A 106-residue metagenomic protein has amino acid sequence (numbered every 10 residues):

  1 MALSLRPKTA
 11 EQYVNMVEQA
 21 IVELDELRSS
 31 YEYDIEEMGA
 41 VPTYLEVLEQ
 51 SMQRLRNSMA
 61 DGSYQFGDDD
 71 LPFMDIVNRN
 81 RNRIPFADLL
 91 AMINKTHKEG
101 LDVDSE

Functional and structural regions predicted by a protein language model:
M1, L5, Q12-N15, M52 (+2 more regions): Short, flexible coil/linker segments at or flanking structured domains
M1-G39: Short terminal alpha-helical segments
M1-P7, I21, A40-L48, M52 (+1 more regions): Short charge-dense sequence patches
E11-D25, E46-Q53, N57, N80-A87 (+1 more regions): Generic structural signal for well-ordered, non-transmembrane alpha-helical segments in soluble/cytosolic regions
E23-F73: Amphipathic alpha-helical interaction modules
D68-E106: Amphipathic alpha-helical binding modules
